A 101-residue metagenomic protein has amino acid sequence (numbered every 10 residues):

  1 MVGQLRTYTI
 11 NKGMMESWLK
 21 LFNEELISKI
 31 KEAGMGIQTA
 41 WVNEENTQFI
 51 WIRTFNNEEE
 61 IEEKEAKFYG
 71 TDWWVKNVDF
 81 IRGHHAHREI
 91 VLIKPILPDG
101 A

Functional and structural regions predicted by a protein language model:
V2-R6, K29-I30, F49-R53: Short, structured motif recognition centered on aromatic/hydrophobic residues
R6-Y8, V91: Conserved hydrophobic/aromatic positions in well-ordered beta-strands
Y8-I10, F68-Y69: Short beta-strand segments and strand-loop junctions that repeat across beta-rich extracellular domains
T9-L21: Short, surface-exposed ligand-recognition loops at beta-strand->loop->(often short) alpha-helix junctions that present
I10-K12, N57, K94-I96: Non-catalytic surface loops within mature trypsin-like serine protease
G13-M14, A40-E45, G70-T71: Short coil/turn motifs at helix boundaries and re-entrant loops, enriched in small/polar and proline residues
K20-T39, T54-V91: An amphipathic, aromatic/His-enriched active-site/gating alpha helix that lines ligand/cofactor pockets
V42-E44, Q48, H84-H87, V91-A101: Long, low-complexity, Ser/Thr/Gly/Pro-rich intrinsically disordered segments that act as flexible linkers and assembly
